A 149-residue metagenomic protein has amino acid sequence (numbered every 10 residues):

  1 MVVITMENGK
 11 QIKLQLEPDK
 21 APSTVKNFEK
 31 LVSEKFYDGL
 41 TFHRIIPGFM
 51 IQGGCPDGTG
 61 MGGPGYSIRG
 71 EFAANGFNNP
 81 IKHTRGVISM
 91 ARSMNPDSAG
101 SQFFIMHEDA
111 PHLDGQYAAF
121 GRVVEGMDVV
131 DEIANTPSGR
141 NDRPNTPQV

Functional and structural regions predicted by a protein language model:
M1-V149: Cyclophilin-like peptidyl-prolyl cis-trans isomerases
